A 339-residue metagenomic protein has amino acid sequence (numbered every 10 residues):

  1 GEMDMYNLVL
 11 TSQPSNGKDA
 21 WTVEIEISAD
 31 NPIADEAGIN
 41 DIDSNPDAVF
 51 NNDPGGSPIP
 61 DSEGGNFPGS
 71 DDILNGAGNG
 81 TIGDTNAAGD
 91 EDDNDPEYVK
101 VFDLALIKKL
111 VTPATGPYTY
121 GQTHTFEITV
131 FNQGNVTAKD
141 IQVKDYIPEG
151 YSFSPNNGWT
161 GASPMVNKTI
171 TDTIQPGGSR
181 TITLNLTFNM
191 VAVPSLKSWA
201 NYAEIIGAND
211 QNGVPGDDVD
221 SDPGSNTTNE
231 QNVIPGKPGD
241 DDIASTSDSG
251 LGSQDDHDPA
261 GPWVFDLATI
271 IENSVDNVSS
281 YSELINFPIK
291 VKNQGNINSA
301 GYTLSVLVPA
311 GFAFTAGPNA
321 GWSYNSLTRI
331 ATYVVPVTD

Functional and structural regions predicted by a protein language model:
G1-D339: Exported/extracytosolic protein signature
